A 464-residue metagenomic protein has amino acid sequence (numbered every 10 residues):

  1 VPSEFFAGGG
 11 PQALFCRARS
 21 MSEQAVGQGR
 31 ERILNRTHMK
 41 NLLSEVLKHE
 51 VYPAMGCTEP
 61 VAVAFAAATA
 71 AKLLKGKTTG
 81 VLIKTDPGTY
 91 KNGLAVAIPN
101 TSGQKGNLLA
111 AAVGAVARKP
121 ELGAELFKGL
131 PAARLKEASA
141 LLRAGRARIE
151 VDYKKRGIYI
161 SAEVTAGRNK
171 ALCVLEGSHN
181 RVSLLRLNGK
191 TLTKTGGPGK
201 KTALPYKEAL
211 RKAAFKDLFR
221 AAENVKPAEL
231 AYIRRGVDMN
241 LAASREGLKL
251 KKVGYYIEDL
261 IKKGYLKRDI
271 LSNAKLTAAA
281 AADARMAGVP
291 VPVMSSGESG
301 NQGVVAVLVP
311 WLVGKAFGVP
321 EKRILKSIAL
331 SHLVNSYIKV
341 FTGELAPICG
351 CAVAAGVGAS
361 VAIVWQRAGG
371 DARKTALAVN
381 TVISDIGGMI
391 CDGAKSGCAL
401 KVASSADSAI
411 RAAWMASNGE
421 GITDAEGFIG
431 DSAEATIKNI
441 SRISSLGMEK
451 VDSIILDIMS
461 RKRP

Functional and structural regions predicted by a protein language model:
K40, A54-T58, G88-N92, P99 (+11 more regions): A structural signal for small-residue-enriched, beta-sheet-centric alpha/beta enzyme cores and oligomeric scaffold folds
K40-L73, T78: N-terminal signal-anchor module of multipass membrane proteins
P53-T69, V291-L308, G350-A354: Conserved phosphate/anionic-ligand binding catalytic regions in large, soluble enzymes, centered on
P60-G76, G303-P320, S360-G369: Alpha-helical support elements that line or immediately flank enzyme active sites and cofactor-binding pockets
K77-V81, L122-F127, R148-V151, A228-R234 (+7 more regions): Flexible, glycine/charged-enriched surface loops at secondary-structure junctions
T79-G123, L135-A147, R323-G370, K374 (+2 more regions): A structural-propensity feature for long, helix-poor, extended segments
R143-G288, V451-P464: Signature of multi-pass transmembrane helix bundles
